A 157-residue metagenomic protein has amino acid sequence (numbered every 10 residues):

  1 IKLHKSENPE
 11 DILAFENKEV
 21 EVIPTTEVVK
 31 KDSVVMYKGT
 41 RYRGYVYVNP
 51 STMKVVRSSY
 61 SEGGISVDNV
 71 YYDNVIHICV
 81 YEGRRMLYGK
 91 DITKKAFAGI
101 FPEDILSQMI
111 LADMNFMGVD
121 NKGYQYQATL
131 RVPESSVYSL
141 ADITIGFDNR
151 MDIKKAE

Functional and structural regions predicted by a protein language model:
H4-L111: Surface-exposed acidic loop/strand-edge motifs in secreted or periplasmic proteins that form small linear binding
E10-L13, A141, N149-E157: A short, surface-exposed interaction/processing loop segment used at functional sites
I76, Y124, A141: Residue-level detector of short, conserved catalytic/binding motifs and their immediate flanks
Y81-M86, N115-K122, I145-R150: A short, structured loop/turn motif at beta-sheet edges
G89, V137-S139, K154: Short, solvent-exposed secondary-structure capping/transition elements
A96-S136: Acidic, glycine-rich flexible loop segments
L130-D148: Short, exposed beta-strand-loop hairpins at the edges of beta-sheets in extracellular/periplasmic proteins
